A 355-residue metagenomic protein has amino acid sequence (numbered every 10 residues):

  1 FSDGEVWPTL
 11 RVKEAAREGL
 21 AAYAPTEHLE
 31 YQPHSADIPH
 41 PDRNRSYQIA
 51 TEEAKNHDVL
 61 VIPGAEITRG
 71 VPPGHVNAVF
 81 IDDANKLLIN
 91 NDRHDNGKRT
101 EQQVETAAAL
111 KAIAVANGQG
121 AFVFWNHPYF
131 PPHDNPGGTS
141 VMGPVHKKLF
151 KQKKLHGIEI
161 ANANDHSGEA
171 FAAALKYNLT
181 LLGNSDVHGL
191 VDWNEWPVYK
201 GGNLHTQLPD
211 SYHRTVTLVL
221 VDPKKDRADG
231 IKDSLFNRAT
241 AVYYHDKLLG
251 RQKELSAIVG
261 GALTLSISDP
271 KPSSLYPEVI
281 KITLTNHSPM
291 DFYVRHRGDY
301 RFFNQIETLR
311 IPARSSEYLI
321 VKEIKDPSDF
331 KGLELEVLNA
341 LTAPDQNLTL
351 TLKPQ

Functional and structural regions predicted by a protein language model:
F1-N126, D134-N135, K153, I160-F171 (+1 more regions): A metal-dependent hydrolase metal-coordination microenvironment
T9, K13, G74-I81, P136-Q355: Charged catalytic cores and adjacent phosphate/nucleic-acid-binding surfaces used for phosphate/nucleic-acid chemistry
